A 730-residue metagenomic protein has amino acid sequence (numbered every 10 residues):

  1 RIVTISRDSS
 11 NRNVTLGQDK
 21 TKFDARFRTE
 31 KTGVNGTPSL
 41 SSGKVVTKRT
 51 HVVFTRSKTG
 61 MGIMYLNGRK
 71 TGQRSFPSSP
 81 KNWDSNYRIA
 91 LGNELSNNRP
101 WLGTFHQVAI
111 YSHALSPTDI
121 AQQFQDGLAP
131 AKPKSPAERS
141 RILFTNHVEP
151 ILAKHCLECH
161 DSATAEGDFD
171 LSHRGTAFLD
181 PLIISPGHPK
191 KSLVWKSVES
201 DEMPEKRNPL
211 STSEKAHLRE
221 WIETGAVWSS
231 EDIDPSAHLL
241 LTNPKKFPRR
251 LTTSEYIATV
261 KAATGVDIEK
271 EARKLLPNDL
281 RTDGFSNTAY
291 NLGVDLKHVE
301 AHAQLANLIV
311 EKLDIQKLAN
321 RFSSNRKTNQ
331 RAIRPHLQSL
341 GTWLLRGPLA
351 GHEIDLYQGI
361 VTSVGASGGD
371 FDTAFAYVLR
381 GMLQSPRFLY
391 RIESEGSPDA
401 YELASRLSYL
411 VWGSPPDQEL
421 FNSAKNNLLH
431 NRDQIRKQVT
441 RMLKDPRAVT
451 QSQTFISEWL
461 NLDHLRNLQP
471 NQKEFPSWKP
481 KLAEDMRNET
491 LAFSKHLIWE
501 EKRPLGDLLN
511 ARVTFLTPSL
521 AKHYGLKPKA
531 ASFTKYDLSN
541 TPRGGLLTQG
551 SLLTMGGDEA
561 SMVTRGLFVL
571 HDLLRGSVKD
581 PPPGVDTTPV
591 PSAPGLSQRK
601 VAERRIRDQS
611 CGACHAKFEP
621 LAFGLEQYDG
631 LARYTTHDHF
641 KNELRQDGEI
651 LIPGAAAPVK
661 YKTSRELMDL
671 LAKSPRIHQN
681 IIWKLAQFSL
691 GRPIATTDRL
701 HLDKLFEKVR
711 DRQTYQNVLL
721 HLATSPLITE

Functional and structural regions predicted by a protein language model:
R1-A137, R141: Extracellular glycan-associated modules
R12, M61-I63, T71-Q73, P130-P133 (+19 more regions): Secretory-pathway/luminal and periplasmic proteins that interact with or process carbohydrate-rich
V45, W101, H113, T145 (+33 more regions): Active-site-proximal structural scaffolding
T118-R321, T342-W343, G347-A350, I354-G359 (+10 more regions): Aromatic- and Gly/Pro-enriched helix-to-coil junctions and flexible linker segments
K134-F178, H188-L193, S197-A216, A521 (+5 more regions): Sequence context surrounding c-type heme c attachment/ligation sites in exported
I142, E300-V310, D314, S323 (+8 more regions): Extended surface/linker regions that mediate inter-domain or inter-protein docking in multi-component redox
E353, Y357, Q384-Y390, L403 (+6 more regions): Extended, hydrophobic alpha-helical segments in both membrane/secreted and soluble proteins
G359, S363-D370, N426, H430 (+3 more regions): Surface-exposed, polar/charged faces of alpha-helical domains in mature secreted/periplasmic/lumenal proteins
